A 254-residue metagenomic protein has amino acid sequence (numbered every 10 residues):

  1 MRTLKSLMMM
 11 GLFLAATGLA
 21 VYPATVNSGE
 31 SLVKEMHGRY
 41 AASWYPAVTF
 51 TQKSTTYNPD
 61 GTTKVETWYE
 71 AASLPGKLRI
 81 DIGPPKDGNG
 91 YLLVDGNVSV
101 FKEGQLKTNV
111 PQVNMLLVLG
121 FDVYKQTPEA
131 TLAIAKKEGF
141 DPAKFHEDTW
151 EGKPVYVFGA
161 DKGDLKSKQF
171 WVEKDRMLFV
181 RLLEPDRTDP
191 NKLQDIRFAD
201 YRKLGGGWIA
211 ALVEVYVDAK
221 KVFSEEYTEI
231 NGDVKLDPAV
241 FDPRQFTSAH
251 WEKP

Functional and structural regions predicted by a protein language model:
M1-M10: Bacterial N-terminal signal peptides that target proteins for export
M9-A20: Bacterial N-terminal signal peptides
Y22-K34, W44, N97-K166, D186-K192 (+1 more regions): Flexible, processing/modification-adjacent segments and terminal tails in exported/periplasmic/extracellular proteins
A24-K107, E138-G139, A143-K144: N-terminal mature ectodomain segment of secretory-pathway/periplasmic proteins
K64, K107-T108, V180, I209: Generic structural signal for well-ordered beta-strand positions
V65-W68, G90-G96, K107-L117, V172 (+2 more regions): Short amphipathic beta-strand/extended segments with alternating polar/hydrophobic composition
L74-I80, V100, V118-V123, K203-G207 (+1 more regions): Short, surface-exposed linear segments at secondary-structure transitions and domain or protein termini
P85-D87, E151-R244: Gly/Pro-enriched, hydrophobic low-complexity segments that function as extracytoplasmic propeptides/linkers
